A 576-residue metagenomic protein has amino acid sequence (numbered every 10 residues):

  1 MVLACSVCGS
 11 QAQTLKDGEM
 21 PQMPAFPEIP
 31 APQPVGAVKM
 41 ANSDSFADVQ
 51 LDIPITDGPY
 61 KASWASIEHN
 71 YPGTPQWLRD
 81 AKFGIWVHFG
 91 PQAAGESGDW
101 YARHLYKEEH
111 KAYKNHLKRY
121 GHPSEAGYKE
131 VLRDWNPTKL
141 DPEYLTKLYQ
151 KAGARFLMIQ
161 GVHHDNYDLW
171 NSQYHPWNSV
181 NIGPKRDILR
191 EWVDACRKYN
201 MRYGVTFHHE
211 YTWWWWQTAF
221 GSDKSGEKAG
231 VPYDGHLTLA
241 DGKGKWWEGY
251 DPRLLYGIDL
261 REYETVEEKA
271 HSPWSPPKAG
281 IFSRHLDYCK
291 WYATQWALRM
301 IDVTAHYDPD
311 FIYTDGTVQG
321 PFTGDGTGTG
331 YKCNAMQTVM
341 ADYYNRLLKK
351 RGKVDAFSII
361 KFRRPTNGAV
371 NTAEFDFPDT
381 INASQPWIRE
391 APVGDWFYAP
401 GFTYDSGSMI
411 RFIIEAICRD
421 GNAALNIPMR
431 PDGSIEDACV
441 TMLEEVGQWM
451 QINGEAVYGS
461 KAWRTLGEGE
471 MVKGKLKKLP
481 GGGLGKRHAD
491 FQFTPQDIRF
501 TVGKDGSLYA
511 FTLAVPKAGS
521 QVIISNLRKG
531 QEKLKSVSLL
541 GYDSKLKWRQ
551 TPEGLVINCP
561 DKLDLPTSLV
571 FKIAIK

Functional and structural regions predicted by a protein language model:
M1-S6: Bacterial N-terminal signal peptides
C8-A12: Sec/Tat signal peptide C-region and signal peptidase I cleavage site
Q13-K576: Mature catalytic domains of secreted/periplasmic carbohydrate-active enzymes
